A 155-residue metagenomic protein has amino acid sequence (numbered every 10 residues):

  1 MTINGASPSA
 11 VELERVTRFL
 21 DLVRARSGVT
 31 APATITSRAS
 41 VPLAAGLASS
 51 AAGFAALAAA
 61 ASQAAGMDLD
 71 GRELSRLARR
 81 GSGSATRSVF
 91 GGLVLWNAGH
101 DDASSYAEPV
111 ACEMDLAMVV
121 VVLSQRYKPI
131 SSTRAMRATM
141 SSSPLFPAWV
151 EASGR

Functional and structural regions predicted by a protein language model:
M1-A45, A59-L69: ATP-binding N-lobe of GHMP and related small-molecule kinases
R15, S49, G53-F54: Catalytic-loop motifs flanking and including active-site residues across diverse enzymes
T34-T36, D70-G81: Beta-strand segments within the central parallel beta-sheet cores of soluble alpha/beta enzyme folds
A45-S49, V89-F90: Short, conserved acidic/polar surface loops in the N-terminal third of protein domains
A52-A64, G81: Stable alpha-helical structural segments in soluble proteins, enriched in small hydrophobic residues
L69-D70, D102: Short, glycine/acidic-rich beta->alpha junctions
R76-R155: ATP-dependent small-molecule kinase catalytic core of the GHMP/sugar-kinase superfamily and closely related
